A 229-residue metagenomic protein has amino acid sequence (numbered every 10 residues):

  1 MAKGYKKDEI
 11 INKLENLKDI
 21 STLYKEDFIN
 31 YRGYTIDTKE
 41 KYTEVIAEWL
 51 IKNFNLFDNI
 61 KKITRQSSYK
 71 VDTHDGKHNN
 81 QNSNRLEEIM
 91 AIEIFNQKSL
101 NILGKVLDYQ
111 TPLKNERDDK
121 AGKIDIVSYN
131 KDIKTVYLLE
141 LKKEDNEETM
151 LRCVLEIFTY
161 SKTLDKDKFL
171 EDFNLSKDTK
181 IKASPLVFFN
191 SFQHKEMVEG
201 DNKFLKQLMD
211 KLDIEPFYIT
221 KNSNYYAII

Functional and structural regions predicted by a protein language model:
M1-I229: Charged, terminal alpha-helix-loop-beta segments that serve as non-catalytic nucleic-acid engagement and/or assembly
